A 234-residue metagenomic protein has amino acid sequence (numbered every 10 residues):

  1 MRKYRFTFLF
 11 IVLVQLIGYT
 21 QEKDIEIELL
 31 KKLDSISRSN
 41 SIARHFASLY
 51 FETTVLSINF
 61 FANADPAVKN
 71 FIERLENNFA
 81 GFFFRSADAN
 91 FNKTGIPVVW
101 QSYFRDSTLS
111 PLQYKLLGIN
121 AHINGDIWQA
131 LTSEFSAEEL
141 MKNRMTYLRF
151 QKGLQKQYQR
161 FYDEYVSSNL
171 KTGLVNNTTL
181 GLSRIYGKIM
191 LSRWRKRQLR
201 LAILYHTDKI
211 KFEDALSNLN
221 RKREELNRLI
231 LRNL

Functional and structural regions predicted by a protein language model:
M1-E22: Bacterial Sec-dependent N-terminal signal peptides
D24-E28, L182-L234: A cross-kingdom marker for long, charged
D24-S37, L56-N59, V99-R105: Short, charged/polar, low-complexity loop and linker segments that flank or interrupt alpha-helical bundles
L33-S37, S57-D65, S86, N90 (+3 more regions): Secondary-structure edge/capping motif, primarily at the C-terminal ends of alpha-helices and the immediately following
S37-S86: N-terminal interaction modules that seed assembly of large macromolecular complexes
K69-N70, T108, E139-K188, R195: Extended, low-complexity, amphipathic alpha-helical coiled-coil/linker regions that act as scaffolds and localization
K69-N77, S86-G95, S107, K115: N-terminal amphipathic/basic membrane-interacting segments and domains, especially the gasdermin N-terminal
V98-F161: Active-site-proximal alpha-helical scaffolds that flank and shape metal-associated catalytic sites
